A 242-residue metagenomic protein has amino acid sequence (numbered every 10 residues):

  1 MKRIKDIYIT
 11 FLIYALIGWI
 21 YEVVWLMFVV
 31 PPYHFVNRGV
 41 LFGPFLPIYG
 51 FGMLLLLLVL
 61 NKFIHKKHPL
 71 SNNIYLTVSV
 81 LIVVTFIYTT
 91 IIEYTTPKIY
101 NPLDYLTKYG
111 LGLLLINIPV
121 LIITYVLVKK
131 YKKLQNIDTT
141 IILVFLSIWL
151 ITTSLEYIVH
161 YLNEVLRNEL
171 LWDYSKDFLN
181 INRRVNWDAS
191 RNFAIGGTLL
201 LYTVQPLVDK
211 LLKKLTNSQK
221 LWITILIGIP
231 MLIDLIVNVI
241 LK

Functional and structural regions predicted by a protein language model:
M1-K242: Aromatic-rich, lipid-facing transmembrane alpha helices and their immediate juxtamembrane interface loops in integral
